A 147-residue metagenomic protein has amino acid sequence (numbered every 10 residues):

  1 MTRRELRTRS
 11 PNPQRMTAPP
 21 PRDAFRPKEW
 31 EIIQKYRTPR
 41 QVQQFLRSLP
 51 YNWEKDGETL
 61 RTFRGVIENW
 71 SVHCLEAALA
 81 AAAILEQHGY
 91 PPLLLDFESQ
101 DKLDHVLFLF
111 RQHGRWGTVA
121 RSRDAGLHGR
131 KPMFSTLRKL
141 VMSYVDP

Functional and structural regions predicted by a protein language model:
T2-P147: A structural boundary/capping signal
